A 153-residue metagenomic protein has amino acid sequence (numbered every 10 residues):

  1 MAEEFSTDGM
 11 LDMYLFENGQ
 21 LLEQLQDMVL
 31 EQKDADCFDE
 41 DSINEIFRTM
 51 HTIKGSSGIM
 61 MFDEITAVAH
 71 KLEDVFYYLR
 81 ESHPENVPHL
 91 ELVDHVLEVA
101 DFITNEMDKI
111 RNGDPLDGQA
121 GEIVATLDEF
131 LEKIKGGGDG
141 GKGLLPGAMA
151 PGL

Functional and structural regions predicted by a protein language model:
M1-L153: Non-catalytic helical tethers at domain boundaries
